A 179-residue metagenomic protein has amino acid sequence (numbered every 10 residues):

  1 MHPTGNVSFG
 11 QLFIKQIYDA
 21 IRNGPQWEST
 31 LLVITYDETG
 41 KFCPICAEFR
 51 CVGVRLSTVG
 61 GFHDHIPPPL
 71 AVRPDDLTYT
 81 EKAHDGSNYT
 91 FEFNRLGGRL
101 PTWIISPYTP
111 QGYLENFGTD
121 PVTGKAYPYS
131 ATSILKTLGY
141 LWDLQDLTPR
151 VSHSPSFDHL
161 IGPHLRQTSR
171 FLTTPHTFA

Functional and structural regions predicted by a protein language model:
M1-A179: N-terminal pro-sequences and low-complexity stem/linker regions of secreted or lumenal proteins
